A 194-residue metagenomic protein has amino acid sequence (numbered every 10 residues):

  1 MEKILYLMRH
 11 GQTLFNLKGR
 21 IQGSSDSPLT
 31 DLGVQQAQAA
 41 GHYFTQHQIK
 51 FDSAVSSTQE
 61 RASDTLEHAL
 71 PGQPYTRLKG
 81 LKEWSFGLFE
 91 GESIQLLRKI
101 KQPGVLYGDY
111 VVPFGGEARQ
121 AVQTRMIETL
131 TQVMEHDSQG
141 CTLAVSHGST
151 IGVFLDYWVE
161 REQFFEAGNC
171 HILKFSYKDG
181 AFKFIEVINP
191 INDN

Functional and structural regions predicted by a protein language model:
L5, S138-G148: Generic beta-sheet signal
L5-S63, F114-M126: Loop-to-helix element that buttresses phosphate recognition and phosphoryl-transfer chemistry
G11, S57-Q59, G80, V145-S149: Short, well-ordered beta-to-alpha junction loops that form the rim of enzyme active sites and present histidine/acidic
A39-I100: Phosphate-coordination/substrate-recognition cap region in phosphate-metabolizing enzymes
H47-K50, V133-G140: Glycine-rich phosphate-binding loop signature in dinucleotide/nucleotide-binding domains
K101-A121: Short glycine/proline- and acidic residue-enriched helix-loop micro-motifs that form flexible lids or anion-recognition
R161-E186: Domain-level recognition of soluble alpha/beta enzyme cores, biased toward histidine phosphatases/phosphomutases
I185-N194: Short, solvent-exposed aromatic-acidic interface loops
